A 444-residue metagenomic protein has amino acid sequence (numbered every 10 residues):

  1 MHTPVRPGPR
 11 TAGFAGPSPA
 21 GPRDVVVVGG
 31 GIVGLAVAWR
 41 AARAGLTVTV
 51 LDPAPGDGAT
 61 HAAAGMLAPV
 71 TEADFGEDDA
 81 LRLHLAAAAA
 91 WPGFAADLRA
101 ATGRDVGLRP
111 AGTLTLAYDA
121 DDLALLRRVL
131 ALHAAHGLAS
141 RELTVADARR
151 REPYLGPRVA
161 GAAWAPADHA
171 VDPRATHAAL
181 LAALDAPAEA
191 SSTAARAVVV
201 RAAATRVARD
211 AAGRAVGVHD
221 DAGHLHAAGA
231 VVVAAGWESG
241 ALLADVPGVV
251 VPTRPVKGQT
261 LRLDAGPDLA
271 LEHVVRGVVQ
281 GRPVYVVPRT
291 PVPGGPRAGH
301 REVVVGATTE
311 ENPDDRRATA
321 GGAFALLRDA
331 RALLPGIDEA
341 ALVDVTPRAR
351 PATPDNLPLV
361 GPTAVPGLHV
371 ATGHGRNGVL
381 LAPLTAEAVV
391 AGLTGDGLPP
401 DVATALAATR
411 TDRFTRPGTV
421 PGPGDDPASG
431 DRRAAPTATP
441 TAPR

Functional and structural regions predicted by a protein language model:
R23-T49: N-terminal Rossmann-like FAD-binding beta1-loop-alpha1 element of flavoenzymes
V26-V28, H226-E238, A386: Short hydrophobic core segments
W39-R43, P53, M66, R104-G107 (+1 more regions): Active-site substrate-recognition segment that forms the wall of the catalytic cavity or substrate channel
A42-A62: Glycine-rich FAD pyrophosphate-binding loop
M66-D147: Dinucleotide-binding Rossmann-like beta1-alpha1 core, especially the glycine-rich loop that anchors the ADP
R104-A117, V129-L130, H136-A183, P187-A190 (+2 more regions): Helix-loop-beta segment of a Rossmann-like dinucleotide-binding subdomain
A163-D221, H226: Helical element adjacent to the flavin cofactor pocket in flavoenzyme catalytic cores
L334-R444: C-terminal catalytic lobe of FAD-dependent flavoproteins
